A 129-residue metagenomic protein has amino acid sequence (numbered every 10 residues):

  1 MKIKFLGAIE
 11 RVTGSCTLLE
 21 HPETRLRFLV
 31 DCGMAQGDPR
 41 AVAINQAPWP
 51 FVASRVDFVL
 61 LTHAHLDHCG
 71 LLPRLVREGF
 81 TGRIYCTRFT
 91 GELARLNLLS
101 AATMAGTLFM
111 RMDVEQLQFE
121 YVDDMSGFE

Functional and structural regions predicted by a protein language model:
M1-S54, F58: Conserved beta-strand hairpin/beta-sheet module of binuclear metal-dependent hydrolase folds, prominently
K4, F28, L60, Y85 (+1 more regions): Hydrophobic/aromatic beta-strand patches that form the interior of the parallel beta-sheet core in alpha/beta enzyme
I9, A35, T90, M125-F128: Short, solvent-exposed coil/turn elements at secondary-structure transition points
T17, H21, C32-A35, H68 (+3 more regions): Broad hydrophobic/π-residue packing in well-ordered secondary structure
F28, I44, S54, I84 (+3 more regions): Short alpha-helical interface elements
A35, E78-T81, S100, M104: A short linear boundary/processing microfeature
R40-L93: Active-site metal-binding motif and surrounding structural segment of the metallo-beta-lactamase
R95-E129: Metallo-beta-lactamase
